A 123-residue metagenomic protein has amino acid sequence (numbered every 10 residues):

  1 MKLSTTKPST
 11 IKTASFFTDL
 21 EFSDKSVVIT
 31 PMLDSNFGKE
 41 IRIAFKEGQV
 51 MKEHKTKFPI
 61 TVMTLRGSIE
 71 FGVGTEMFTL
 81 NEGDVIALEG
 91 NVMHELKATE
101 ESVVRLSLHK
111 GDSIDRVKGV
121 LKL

Functional and structural regions predicted by a protein language model:
M1-F37, L121-L123: A short, N-terminal "cap"/entry segment at the start of jelly-roll beta-barrel domains of the cupin/DSBH fold
S26, K39-T56: Conserved short histidine dyad/triad with adjacent acidic residue
A44-K46, K55-F71: Short, conserved beta-strand element in jelly-roll/cupin
L65-R66, N81-E82, E100: A cytosolic small-molecule/anion-sensing beta-strand core signal
T75-G90: Short acidic-glycine-tyrosine-enriched beta hairpin
G90-S113: Ligand-binding loop in jelly-roll beta-barrel domains
